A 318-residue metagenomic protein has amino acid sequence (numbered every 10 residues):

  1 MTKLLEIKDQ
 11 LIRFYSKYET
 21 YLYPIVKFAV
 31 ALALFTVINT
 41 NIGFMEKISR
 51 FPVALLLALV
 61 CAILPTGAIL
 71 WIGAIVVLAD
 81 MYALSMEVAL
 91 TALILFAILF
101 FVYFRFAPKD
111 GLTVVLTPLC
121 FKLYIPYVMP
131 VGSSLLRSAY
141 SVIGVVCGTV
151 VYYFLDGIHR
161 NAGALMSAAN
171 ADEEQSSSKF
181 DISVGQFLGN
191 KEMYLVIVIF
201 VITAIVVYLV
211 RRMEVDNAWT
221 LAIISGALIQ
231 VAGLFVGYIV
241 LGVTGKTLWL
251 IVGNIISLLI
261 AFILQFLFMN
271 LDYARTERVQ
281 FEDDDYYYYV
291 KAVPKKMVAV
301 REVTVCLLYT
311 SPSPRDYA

Functional and structural regions predicted by a protein language model:
I7-E19: Cytosolic juxtamembrane amphipathic/interface segments immediately preceding and feeding into a transmembrane helix
T20-A74, D80-M81: Hydrophobic transmembrane alpha-helices
N41-E46, L78-E87, L136-S138, F187-E192 (+2 more regions): Membrane-helix interface and helix-disruption motif detector
C61-W71, V102-G111, L136-V142, R211-L221: Membrane-helix interface "capping/anchor" motifs
A74-G144: Membrane-interface helix-loop-helix junctions at boundaries between adjacent transmembrane segments
P130-L241: Generic multipass alpha-helical transmembrane bundles of integral membrane proteins
V207, W219, G226-A299: C-terminal transmembrane-bundle signature of multipass membrane proteins, characterized by strong activation on
Y309-A318: Single conserved hydrophobic/aromatic residue that forms the stacking wall/gate of nucleotide- or nucleobase-binding
